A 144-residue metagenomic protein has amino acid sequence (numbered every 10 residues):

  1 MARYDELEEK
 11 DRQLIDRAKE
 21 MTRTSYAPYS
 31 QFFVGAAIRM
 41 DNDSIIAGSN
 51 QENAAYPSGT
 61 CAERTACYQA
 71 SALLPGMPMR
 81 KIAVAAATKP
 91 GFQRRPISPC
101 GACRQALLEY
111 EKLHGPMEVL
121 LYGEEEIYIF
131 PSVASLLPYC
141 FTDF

Functional and structural regions predicted by a protein language model:
M1-T24, Y68, M77-F144: C-terminal binding/interaction regions
Y26-P28: Short Gly/Pro-enriched turn/cap motifs at secondary-structure boundaries
Q31-M40: Short beta-strand scaffold segments in enzyme catalytic cores
A37, N50, P57, C61 (+1 more regions): Gly/Ser/Thr-rich beta-alpha loop segments that engage phosphate groups in nucleotides
S49-Y56, K89-Q93: A short glycine/serine-rich beta->alpha loop
N53-A72: A short mixed-secondary-structure module that forms the rim of ligand-binding clefts
